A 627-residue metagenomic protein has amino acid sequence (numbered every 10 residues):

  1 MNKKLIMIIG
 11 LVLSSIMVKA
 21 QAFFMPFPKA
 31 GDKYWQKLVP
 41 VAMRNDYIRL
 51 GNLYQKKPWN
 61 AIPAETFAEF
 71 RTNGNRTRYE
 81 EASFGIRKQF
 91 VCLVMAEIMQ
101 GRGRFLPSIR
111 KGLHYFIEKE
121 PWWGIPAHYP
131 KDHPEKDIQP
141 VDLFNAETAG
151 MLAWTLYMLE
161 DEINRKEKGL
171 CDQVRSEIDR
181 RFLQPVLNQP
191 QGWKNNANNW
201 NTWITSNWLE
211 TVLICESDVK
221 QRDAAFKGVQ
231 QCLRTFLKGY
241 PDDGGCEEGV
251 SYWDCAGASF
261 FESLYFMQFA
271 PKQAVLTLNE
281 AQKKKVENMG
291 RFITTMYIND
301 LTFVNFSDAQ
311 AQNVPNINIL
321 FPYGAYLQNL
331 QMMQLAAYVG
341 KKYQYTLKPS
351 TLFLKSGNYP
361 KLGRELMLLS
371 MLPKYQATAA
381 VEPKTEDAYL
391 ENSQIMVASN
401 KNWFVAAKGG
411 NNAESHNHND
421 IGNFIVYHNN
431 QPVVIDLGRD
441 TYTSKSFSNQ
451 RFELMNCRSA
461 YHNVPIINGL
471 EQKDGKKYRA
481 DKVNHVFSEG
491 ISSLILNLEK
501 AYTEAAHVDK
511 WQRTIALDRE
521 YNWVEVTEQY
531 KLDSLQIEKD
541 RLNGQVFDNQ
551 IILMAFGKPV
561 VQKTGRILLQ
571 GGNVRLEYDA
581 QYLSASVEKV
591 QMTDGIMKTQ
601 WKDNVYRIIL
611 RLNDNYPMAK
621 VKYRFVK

Functional and structural regions predicted by a protein language model:
M1-A22: Bacterial Sec-dependent N-terminal signal peptides
Q21-R71: Low-complexity, Ser/Thr/Pro/Gly-enriched N-terminal "stalk/linker" regions
D32-Q36, E80-N299, Q310: Aromatic-lined, polymer-binding surfaces characteristic of secreted/periplasmic polysaccharide-degrading enzymes
F144, M289, N392-Q394, G422 (+3 more regions): Residues that flank catalytic or metal-binding motifs in active/ligand-binding sites
G257, F261-V433: Carbohydrate-active enzyme catalytic cores, enriched for enzymes that act on polyanionic acidic polysaccharides
Q344-P360, K445-K627: CBM-like, beta-strand-rich accessory domains located in the C-terminal region of large, secreted polysaccharide-active
A407, I435-L437, L576-Y578: Short capping micro-motif at the N-terminus of alpha-helices
V434-S446: Cytochrome P450 core scaffold surrounding the K-helix E-X-X-R motif and the conserved "meander" helix-loop region
